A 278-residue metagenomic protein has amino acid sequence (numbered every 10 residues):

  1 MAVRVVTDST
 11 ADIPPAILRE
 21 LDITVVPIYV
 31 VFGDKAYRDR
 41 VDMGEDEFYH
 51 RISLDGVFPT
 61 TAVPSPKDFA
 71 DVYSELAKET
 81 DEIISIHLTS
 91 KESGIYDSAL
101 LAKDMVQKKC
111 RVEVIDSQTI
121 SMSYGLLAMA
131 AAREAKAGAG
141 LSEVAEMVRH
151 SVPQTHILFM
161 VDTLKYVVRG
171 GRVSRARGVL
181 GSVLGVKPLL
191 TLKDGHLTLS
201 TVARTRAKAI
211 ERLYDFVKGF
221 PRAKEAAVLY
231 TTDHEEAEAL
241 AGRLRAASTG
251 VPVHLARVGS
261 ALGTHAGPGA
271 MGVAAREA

Functional and structural regions predicted by a protein language model:
R4, T10-T24, Y29, K35 (+2 more regions): Mixed-charge interfacial surface used for oligomerization/domain docking and macromolecular partner engagement
R4-V63, D68: N-terminal glycine-rich anion-binding loop in soluble enzyme alpha/beta folds
G44-F48, K78, L100-M105: A short glycine/small-residue-enriched secondary-structure motif
I52-S53, A77, A135-K136: Hydrophobic residues in alpha-helical segments
F58-S65, H87-K91, I120: Short secondary-structure transition/capping motifs
D68-A99: N-terminal glycine-rich phosphate/adenylate-binding segment common to multiple enzyme folds
D81-I84, R111-I115: Short, flexible active-site-proximal loops enriched in glycine and acidic residues
